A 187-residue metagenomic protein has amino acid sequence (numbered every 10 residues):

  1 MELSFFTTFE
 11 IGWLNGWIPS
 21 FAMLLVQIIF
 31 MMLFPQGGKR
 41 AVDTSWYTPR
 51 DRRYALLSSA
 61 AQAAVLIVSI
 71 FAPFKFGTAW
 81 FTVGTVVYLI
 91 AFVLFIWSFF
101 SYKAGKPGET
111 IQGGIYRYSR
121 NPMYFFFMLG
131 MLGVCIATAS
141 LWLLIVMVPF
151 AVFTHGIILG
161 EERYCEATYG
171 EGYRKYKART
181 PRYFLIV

Functional and structural regions predicted by a protein language model:
M1-G113, F125-V187: Membrane-anchoring alpha-helices and their flanking helix-loop junctions
R117-F125: Histidine-centered phosphotransfer motif of kinases
